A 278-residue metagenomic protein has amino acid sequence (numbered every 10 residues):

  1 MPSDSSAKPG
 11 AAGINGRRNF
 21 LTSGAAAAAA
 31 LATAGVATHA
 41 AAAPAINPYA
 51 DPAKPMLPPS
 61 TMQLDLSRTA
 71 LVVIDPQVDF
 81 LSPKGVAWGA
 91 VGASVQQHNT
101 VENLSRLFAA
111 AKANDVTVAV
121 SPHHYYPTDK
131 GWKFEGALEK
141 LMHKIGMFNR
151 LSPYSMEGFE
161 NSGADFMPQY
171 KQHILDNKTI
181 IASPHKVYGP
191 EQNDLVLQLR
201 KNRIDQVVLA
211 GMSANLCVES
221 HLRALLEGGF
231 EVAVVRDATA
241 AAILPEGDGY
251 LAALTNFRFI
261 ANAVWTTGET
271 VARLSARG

Functional and structural regions predicted by a protein language model:
P2-A27, A42-A70, D79, A110-N114 (+2 more regions): Active-site-adjacent betaalpha module
A37-A40: N-terminal signal peptide c-region/cleavage motif recognized by signal peptidases
V72-I74: Short hydrophobic beta-strand that contains or immediately precedes a catalytic carboxylate
P76-K84: Oxyanion-hole/transition-state-stabilizing segment in secreted/luminal serine hydrolases and related acyltransferases
P83-G92, K133-F134, L225: Surface-exposed, active-site-proximal loop segments in enzymatic domains
G85-A111, V116-T117: A short alpha/beta connector and helix-capping loop motif
V116-H123, V235: Short beta-strand segments at enzyme active-site cores
Y126-K130: Short catalytic/ligand-binding loop motif for oxyanion handling, primarily in non-cytosolic enzymes, centered on
